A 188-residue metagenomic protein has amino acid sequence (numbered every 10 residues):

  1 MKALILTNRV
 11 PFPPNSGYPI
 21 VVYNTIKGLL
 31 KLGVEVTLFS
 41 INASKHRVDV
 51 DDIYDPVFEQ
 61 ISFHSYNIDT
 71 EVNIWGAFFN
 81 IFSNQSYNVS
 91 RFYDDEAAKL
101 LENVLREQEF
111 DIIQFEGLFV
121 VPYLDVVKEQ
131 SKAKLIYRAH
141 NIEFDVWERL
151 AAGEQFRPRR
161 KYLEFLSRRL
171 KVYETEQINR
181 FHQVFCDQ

Functional and structural regions predicted by a protein language model:
M1-H64, R106-Q108: N-terminal subdomain of nucleotide-sugar transferases
I41, E116-G117, H140, C186-Q188: Replace "coordinates the UDP/GDP/TDP-sugar" with "coordinates nucleotide-activated sugar donors
I41-N103, E107: A conserved catalytic-core segment of Leloir-type glycosyltransferases
H46-R47, V120-L124: Short, well-ordered alpha-helical microsegments
G76-Y87, L135-V172: Acceptor-binding helix/loop patch of EC 2.4 sugar-transfer enzymes, predominantly nucleotide-sugar-dependent
L101-P122, K134-I136: Short N-terminal targeting/anchoring amphipathic segment
I113-Q114, L163-E164, E174, N179-Q188: A short beta-strand/loop micro-motif in the catalytic core of glycosyltransferases that engages the nucleotide-sugar
Q130-K134, F181-H182: A short helix->loop->beta-strand "cap" motif at the edges of active sites that frequently abuts
